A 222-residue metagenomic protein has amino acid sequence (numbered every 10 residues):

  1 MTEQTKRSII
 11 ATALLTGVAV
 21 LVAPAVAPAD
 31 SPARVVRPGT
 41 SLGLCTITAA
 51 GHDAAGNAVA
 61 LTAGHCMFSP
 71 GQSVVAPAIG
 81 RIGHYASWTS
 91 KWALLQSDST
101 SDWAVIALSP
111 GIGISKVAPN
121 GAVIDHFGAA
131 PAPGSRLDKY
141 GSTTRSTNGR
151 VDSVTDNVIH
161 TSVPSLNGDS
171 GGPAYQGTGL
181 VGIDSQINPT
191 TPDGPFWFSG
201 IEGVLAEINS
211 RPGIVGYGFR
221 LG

Functional and structural regions predicted by a protein language model:
M1-A29: Secretory targeting and sorting signals
A25-S41: Active-site-adjacent loops and short helices of periplasmic peptidoglycan-processing enzymes
T40-V154, Q176-G177: Serine endopeptidase catalytic core focused on the charge-relay Asp
G64-H65, G182-T190: Short beta->alpha transition motifs characteristic of CBS
L94, L108-G121, I187-G222: C-terminal cap/linker of serine protease catalytic domains
D102, N157-P164: Short, solvent-exposed secondary-structure boundary/capping segments
G149-R150, V158-H160, R211: Mature hydrolase/peptidase catalytic cores and their serpin-fold inhibitory cores, especially in secreted
P164-S185: Catalytic nucleophile loop of clan PA
